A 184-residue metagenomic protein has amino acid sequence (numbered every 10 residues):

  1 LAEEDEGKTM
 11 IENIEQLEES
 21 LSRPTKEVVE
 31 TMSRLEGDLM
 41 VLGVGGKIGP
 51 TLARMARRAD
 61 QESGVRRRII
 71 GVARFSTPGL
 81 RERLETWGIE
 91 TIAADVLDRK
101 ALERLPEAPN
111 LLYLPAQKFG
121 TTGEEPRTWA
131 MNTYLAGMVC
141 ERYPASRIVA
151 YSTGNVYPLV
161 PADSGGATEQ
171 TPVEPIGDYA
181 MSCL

Functional and structural regions predicted by a protein language model:
E4-M40, E62: Non-catalytic terminal and boundary segments that flank Rossmann-like NAD(P)-dependent oxidoreductase
D38, N110-Y113, Y134-I176: Conserved Rossmann-fold NAD(P)-dependent oxidoreductase catalytic core, especially the SDR/UDP-sugar
M40-R58: N-terminal Rossmann NAD(P)H-binding glycine-rich loop of SDR-like oxidoreductase domains
P50, F75-G79, R83-M131: NAD(P)H-binding glycine-rich loop region in Rossmannoid oxidoreductase-like domains and their noncatalytic homologs
Q61-G79: Conserved glycine-rich Rossmann-like NAD(P)H-binding loop of the short-chain dehydrogenase/reductase
E62-S63, L105-P106, E141-P144: Short, conserved loop/helix-junction motifs that constitute active-site signature segments in enzyme catalytic cores
M131-L135, M181-S182: Conserved cofactor-binding/catalytic machinery of classical short-chain dehydrogenase/reductase
E174-L184: Active-site Tyr-X1-5-Lys
